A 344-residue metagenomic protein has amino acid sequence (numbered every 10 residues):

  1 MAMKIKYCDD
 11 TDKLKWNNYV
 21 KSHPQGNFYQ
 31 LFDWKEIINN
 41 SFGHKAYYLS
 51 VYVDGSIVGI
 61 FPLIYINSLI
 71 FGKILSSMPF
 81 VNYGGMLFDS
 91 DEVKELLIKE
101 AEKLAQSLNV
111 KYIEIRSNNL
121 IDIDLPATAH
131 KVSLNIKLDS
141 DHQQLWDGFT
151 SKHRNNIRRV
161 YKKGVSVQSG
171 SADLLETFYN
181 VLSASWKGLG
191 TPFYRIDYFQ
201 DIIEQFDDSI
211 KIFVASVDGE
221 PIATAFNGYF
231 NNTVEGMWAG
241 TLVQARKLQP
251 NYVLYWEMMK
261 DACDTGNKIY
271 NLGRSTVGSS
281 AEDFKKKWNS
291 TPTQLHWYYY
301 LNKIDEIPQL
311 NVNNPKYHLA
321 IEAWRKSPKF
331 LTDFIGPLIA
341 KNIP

Functional and structural regions predicted by a protein language model:
M3-S56, F61-F71, S117-K247: A conserved beta-strand-loop-helix scaffold within acyl/acetyltransferase catalytic domains
Y48, F61, Y65, N119-Q144 (+2 more regions): Active-site/acyl-donor-binding loops of N-acyltransferases
L49-F61, I66, I70, V81 (+2 more regions): Aromatic (often tryptophan-rich) hydrophobic motifs at membrane interfaces
I74-N82, H130: Residues forming anionic-ligand binding surfaces in small-molecule and nucleic-acid pockets of primarily soluble enzymes
M78, D147-N156, N311-H318: Short intrinsically disordered coil segments
M86: Active-site phosphate/ATP/adenylate-binding loop shared across adenylate-forming ligases
E92-N135: Non-catalytic accessory segments adjacent to catalytic cores
